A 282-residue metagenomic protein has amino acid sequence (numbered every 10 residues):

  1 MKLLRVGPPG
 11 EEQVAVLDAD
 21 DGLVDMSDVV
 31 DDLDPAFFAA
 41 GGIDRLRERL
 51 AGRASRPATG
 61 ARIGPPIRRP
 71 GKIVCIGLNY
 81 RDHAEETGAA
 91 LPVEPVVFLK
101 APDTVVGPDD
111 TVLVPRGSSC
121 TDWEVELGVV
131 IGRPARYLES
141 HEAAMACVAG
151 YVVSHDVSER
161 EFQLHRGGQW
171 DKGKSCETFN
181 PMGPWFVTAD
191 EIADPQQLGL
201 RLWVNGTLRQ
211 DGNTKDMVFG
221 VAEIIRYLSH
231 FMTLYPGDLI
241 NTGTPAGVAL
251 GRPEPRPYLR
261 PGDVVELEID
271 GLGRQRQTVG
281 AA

Functional and structural regions predicted by a protein language model:
M1-P95, V264-E266: N-terminal non-catalytic cap/leader segment that marks the start of a structured domain
K2, G71-V74, P95-V97, D103-T104 (+7 more regions): Structural motif
R5, P9-G10, A58, R62 (+3 more regions): Catalytic-pocket segment enriched in acidic/His residues
D20-D21, G132-R136, V157-S158, A189-E191 (+1 more regions): Short loop segments at secondary-structure junctions
L91-P108, T121-W123, L259-G271: Structural signature of FAD isoalloxazine-binding scaffolds in flavoprotein oxidoreductases
V96-P115, A135-R136, T178-V187, A246-L250 (+1 more regions): Short catalytic-site patches enriched in acidic/histidine residues that coordinate or position cofactors/metals
D103, G107-A143, A149, V153-R160: Non-heme Fe(II) oxygenase catalytic core, chiefly the N-lobe of the double-stranded beta-helix
